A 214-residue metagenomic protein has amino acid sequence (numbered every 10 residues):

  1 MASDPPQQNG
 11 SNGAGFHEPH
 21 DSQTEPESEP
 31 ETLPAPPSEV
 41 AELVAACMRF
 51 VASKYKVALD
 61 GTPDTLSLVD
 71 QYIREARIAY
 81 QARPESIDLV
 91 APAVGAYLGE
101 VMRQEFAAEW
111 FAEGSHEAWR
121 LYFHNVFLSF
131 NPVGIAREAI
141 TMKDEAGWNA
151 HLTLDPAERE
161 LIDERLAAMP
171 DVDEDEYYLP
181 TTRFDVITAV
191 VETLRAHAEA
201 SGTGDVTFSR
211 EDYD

Functional and structural regions predicted by a protein language model:
A2, F123-V206: A recognition module on extended beta-rich or small alphabeta surfaces enriched in W/G with H and D/E
S3-A91: N-terminal low-complexity, intrinsically disordered segments
Q8-G13, E105, A200-G202: Intrinsically disordered, low-complexity segments enriched in small/polar residues
P63, V206-S209: Short glycine-rich, low-complexity/disordered patches
A76, V101, E105-F106, A139-K143 (+1 more regions): Generic structural signal for hydrophobic core residues of well-folded globular domains
L89-P132: Aromatic- and glycine-enriched beta-alpha-beta binding-site module
A136, E211-D214: C-terminal structured domains
